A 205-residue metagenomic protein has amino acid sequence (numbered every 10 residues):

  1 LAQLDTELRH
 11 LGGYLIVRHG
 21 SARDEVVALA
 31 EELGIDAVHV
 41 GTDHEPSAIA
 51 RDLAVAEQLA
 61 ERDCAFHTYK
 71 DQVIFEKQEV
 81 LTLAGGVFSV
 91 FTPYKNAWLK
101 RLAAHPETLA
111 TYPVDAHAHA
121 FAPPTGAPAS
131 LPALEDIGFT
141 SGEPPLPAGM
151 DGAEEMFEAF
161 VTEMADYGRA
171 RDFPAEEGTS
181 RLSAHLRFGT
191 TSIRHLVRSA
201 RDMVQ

Functional and structural regions predicted by a protein language model:
L1-P106: Trp/Phe/Arg-rich N-terminal binding region typifying the photolyase-homology
G86-Q205: Glycine/tryptophan-enriched, flexible segments
